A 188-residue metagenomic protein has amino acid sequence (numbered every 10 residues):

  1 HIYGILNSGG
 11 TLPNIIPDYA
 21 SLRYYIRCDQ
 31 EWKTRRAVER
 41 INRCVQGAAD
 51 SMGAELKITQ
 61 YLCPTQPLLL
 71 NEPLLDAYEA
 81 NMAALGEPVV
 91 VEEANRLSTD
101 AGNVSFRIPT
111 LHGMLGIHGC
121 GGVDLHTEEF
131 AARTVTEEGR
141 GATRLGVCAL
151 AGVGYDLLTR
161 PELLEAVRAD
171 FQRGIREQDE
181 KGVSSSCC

Functional and structural regions predicted by a protein language model:
H1-A83, E93-G102: Midchain, well-structured core segments that form catalytic/ion-binding scaffolds
L85-V89: Acyltransferase
V90-C148, V153, L157, P161 (+1 more regions): Zn-dependent metallopeptidase/amidohydrolase metal-coordination segment
